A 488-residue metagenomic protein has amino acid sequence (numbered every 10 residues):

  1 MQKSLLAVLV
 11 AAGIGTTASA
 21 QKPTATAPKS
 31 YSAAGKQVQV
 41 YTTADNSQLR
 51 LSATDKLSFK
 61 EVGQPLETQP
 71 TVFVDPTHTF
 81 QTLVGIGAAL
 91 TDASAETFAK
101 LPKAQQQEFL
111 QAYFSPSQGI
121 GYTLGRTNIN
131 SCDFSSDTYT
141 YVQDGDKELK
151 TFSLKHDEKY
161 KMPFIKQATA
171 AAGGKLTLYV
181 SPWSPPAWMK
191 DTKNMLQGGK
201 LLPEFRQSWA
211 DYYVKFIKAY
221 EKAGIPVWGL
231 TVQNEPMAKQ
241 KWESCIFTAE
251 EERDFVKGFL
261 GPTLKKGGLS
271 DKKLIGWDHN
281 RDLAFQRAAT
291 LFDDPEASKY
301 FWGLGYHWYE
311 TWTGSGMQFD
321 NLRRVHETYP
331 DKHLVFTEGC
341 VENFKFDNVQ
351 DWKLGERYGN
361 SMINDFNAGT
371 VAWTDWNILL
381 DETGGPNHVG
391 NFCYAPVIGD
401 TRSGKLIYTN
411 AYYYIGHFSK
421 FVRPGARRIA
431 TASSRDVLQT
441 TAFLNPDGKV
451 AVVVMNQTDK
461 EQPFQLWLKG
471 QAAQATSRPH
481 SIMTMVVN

Functional and structural regions predicted by a protein language model:
M1-P28: Bacterial Sec-dependent N-terminal signal peptides
L51-V227, T248, G258: N-terminal catalytic cores of secreted or lumenal carbohydrate-active enzymes
P65-D75, M162-F164, K215, G258-F259 (+4 more regions): Alpha-helical scaffolding within the catalytic cores of extracellular/periplasmic polymer-degrading hydrolases
A88, G121, L178, L230 (+5 more regions): Conserved, mostly hydrophobic/aromatic
S208-V227, P236-E342: Active-site neighborhood of glycoside hydrolase catalytic domains
H333-Y414, A430-S433: Aromatic/acidic polysaccharide-binding cleft in carbohydrate-active enzymes
K420, T431-K469, H480: Carbohydrate-binding surface patches
T476-N488: C-terminal beta-strand-rich structural cap/linker in extracellular carbohydrate-active enzymes
